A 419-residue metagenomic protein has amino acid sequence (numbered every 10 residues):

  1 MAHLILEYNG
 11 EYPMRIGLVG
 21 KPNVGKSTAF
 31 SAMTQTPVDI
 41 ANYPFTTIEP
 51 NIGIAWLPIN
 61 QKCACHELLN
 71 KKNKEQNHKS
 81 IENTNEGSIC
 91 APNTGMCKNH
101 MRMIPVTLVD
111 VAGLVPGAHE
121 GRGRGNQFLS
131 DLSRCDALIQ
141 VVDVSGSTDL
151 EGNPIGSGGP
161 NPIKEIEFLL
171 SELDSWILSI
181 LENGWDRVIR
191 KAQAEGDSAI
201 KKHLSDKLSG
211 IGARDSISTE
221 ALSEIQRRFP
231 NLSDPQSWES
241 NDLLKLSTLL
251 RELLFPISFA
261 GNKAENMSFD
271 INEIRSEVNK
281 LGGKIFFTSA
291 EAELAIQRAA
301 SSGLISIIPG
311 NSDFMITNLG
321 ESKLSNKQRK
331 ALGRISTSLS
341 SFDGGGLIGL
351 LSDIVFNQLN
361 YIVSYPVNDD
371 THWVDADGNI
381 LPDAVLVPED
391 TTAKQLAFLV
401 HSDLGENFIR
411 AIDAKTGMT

Functional and structural regions predicted by a protein language model:
A2-A192, E252: Conserved G1/Walker A P-loop phosphate-binding module
A2-V19, V24, F30, W185-T419: C-terminal-of-GTPase-core extension/linker across diverse P-loop GTPases
